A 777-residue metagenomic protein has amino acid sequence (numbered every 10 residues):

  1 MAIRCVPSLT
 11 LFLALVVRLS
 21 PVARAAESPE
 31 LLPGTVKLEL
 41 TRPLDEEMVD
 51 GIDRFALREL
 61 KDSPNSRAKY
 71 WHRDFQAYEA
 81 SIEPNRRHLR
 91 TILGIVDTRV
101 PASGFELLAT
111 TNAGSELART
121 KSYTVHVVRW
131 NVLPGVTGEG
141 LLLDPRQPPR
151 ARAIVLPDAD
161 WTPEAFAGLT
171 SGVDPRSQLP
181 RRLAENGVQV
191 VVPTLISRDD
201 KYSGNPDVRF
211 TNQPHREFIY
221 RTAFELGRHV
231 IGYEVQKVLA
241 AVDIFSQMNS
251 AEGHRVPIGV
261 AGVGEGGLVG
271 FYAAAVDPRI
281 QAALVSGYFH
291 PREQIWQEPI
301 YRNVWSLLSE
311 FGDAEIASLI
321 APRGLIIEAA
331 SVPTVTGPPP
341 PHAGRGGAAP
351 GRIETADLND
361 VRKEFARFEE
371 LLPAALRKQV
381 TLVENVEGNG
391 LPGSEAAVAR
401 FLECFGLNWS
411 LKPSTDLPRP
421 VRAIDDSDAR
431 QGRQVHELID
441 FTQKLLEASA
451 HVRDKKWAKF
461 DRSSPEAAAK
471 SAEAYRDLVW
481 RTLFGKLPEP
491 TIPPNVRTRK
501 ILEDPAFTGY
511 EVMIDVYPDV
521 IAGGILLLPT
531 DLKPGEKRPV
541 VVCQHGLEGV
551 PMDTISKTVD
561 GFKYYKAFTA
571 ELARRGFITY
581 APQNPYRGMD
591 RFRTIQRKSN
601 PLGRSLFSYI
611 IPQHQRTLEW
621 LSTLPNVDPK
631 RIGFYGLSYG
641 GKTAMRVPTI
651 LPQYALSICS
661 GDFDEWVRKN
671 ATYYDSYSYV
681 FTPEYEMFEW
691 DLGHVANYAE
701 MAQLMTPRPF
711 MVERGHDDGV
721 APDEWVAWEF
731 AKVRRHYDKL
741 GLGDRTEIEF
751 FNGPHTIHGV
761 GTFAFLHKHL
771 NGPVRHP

Functional and structural regions predicted by a protein language model:
M1-V6: N-terminal secretory signal peptides that target proteins for export/translocation
P7-S20: Bacterial N-terminal signal peptides
P21-A25: Boundary at the C-terminal end of the N-terminal hydrophobic targeting segment
A26-G138, P148, R221-E234, L239 (+6 more regions): Alpha/beta-hydrolase-fold serine-hydrolase catalytic core, especially in secreted/extracellular enzymes
P149-M248, R255-P257, V263, Y288-Y301 (+3 more regions): Cap/lid segment of the alpha/beta-hydrolase catalytic domain
R150-R152, N186-Q189, R255-P257, P278-A282 (+8 more regions): Loop/turn elements at helix/coil->beta-strand transitions in domains of secreted/extracellular proteins
P157, T194, A261, S286-G287 (+6 more regions): Alpha/beta-hydrolase-fold catalytic nucleophile elbow
A240-L319, R616-L692: Primarily recognizes the serine-hydrolase "nucleophile elbow" in alpha/beta-hydrolase and SGNH/GDSL folds
